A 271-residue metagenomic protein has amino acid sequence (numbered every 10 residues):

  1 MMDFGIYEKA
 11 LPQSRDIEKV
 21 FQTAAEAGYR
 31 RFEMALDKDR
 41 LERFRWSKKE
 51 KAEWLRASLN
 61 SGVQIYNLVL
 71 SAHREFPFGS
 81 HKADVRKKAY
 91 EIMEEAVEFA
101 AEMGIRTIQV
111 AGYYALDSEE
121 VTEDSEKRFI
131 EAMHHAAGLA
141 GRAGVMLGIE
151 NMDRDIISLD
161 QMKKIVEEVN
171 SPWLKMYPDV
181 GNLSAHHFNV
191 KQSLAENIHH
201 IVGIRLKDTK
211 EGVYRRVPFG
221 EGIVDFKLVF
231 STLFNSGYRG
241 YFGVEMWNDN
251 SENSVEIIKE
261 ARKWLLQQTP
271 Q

Functional and structural regions predicted by a protein language model:
M1-F4, N60-Y66: Transmembrane beta-strand segments of Gram-negative outer membrane beta-barrel proteins
M1-G5, A10-R30, I156-P178, N182-Q271: Histidine-acidic metal/acid-base catalytic patches
E18-K19, L55-Q64, F76-K175, A185-H187: Active-site acidic/histidine proton-transfer and metal-coordination neighborhood in alpha/beta enzyme cores
A27-K38, N67-R74, A111-G112: Short, conserved active-site loops that position catalytic residues or coordinate cofactors/metal ions across diverse
E33, N67, Q109, G148 (+2 more regions): Conserved beta-strand positions in the central sheet of alpha/beta enzyme cores
A35-S58, G112-S118, Y214: Glycine-rich, proline-tolerant flexible connector loops at the mouths of alpha/beta enzymes
K38, A72, Y114-A115, R154-D155 (+1 more regions): Conserved beta-strand edge residues that scaffold enzyme active sites
R43-S47, F78-D84, E119-D124, F188-N189 (+2 more regions): Short, solvent-exposed loop/turn segments at secondary-structure boundaries
